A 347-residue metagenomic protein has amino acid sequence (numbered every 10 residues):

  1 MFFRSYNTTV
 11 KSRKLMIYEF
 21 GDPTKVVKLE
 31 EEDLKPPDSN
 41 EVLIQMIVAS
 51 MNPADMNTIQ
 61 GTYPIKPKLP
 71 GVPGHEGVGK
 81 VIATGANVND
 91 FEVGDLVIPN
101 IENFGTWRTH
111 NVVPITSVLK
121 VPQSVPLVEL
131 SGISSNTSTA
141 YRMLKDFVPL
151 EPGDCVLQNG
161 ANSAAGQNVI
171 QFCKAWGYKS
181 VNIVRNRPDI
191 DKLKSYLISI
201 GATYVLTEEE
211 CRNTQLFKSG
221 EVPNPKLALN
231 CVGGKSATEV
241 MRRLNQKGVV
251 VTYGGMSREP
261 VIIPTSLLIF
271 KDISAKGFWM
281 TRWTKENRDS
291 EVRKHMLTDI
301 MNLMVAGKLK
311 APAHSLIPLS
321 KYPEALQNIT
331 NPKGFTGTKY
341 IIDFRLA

Functional and structural regions predicted by a protein language model:
M1-K11: N-terminal mitochondrial targeting presequence
V26, L96-G160: NAD(P)H dinucleotide-binding glycine-rich loop of Rossmann-like/cofactor-binding domains, especially the beta1-alpha1
D33-M51, Q60-G105: Glycine-rich beta-strand-centered segment in the early N-terminal region that forms part of a ligand/cofactor-binding
I133-E210: Mid-domain Rossmann-like dinucleotide-binding core that forms the NAD(H)/NADP(H) cofactor-binding site
D191, I198-K276: Glycine-rich cofactor phosphate-binding loops and adjacent beta1-alpha1 units of small-molecule cofactor enzyme domains
G248-V251, I263-L309: Rossmann-fold dehydrogenase core element
N287-A347: C-terminal hydrophobic helical "lid"/dimerization subdomain of Rossmann-like NAD(P)H-dependent oxidoreductases
